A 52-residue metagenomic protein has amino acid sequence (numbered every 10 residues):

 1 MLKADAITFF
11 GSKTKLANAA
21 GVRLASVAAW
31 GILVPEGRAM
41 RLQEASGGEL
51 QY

Functional and structural regions predicted by a protein language model:
M1-G11, E44: Short, amphipathic alpha-helical "recognition" segments used to contact nucleic acids or chromatin
A6-I7, V27, E49: Generic intrinsically disordered, low-complexity segments enriched for polar/acidic and small residues
K15-A17: Short alpha-helical "recognition helix" segments of helix-turn-helix
A20, E36-Y52: DNA major-groove recognition helix of helix-turn-helix/homeodomain DNA-binding modules
A20-V34: Recognition helix of helix-turn-helix/homeodomain-like DNA-binding domains that insert into the DNA major groove
